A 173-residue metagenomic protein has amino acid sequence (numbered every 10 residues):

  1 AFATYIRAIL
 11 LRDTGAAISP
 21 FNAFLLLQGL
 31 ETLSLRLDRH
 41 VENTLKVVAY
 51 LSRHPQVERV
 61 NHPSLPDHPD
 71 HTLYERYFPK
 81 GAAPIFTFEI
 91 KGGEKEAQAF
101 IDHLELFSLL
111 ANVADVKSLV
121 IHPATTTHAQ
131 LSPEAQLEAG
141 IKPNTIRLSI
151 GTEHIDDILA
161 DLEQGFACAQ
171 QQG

Functional and structural regions predicted by a protein language model:
A1-I85, E89-K117: Active-site C-terminal subdomain of aminotransferase-like
D102, S118-G173: PLP-dependent enzyme catalytic core of the Aspartate aminotransferase-like
